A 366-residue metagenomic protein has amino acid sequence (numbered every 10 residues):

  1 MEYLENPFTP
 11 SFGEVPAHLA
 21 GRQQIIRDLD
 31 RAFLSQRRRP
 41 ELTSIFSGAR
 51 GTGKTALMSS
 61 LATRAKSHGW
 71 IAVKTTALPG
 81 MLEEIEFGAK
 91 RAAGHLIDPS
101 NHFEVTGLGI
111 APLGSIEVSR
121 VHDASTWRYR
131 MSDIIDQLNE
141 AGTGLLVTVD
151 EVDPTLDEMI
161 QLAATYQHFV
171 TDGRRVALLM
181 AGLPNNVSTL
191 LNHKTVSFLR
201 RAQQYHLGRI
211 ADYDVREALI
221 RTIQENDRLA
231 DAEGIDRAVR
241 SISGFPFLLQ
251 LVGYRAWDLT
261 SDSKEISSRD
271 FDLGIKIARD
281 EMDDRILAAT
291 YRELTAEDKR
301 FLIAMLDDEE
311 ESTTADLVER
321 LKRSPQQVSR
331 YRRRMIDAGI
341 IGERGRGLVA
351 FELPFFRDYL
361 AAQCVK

Functional and structural regions predicted by a protein language model:
M1-L42, G88-R91, T106, F355 (+1 more regions): A short, basic N-terminal segment
R38-S60: Walker A/P-loop nucleotide-binding motif
K66-I71, L82-P112: Conserved NTP-binding/hydrolysis module of P-loop NTPases
P79-E86, I110-I135: Short glycine-rich substrate-engagement loop in P-loop NTPases that contacts/grips substrate
R120-N185, N192-T195: Conserved Walker B catalytic segment
D157, L321-A338, R346: Short amphipathic alpha-helical interaction segments
V187-R240, V252, S261-E265: Helix-loop-helix "sensor" segment of P-loop NTPases
G244, Q250-P325: Winged-helix-like regulatory helical subdomains adjacent to P-loop NTPase cores
